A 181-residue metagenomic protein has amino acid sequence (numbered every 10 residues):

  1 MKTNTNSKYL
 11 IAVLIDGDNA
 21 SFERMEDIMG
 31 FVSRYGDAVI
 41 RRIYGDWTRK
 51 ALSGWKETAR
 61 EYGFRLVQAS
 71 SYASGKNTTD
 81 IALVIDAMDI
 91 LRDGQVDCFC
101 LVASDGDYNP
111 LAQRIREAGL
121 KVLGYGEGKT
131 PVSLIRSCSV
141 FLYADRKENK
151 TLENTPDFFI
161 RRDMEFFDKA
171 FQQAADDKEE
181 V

Functional and structural regions predicted by a protein language model:
M1-R92, Q113-R116, K121: Domain-level signal for Mg2+-assisted phosphodiester chemistry and nucleotide/NA-binding surfaces in nucleic-acid
Y44, D97-S104, L111, I115 (+1 more regions): Acidic beta-strand-to-loop metal/phosphate-binding motif
S71-Y72, S104, E127-G128, R146-K147: Short, ordered loop/turn segments at secondary-structure junctions
S74-K76, K129-S133, N149: Short gly/pro/ser/thr-enriched loop/turn and capping motifs at secondary-structure boundaries
F99, V140-L142, F159: Short, well-ordered beta-strand core segments
A112-Y143: VWA/integrin I-like adhesion module and closely mimicked acidic/polar interface patches used
E148-V181: N-terminal regulatory modules in eukaryotic regulatory proteins
